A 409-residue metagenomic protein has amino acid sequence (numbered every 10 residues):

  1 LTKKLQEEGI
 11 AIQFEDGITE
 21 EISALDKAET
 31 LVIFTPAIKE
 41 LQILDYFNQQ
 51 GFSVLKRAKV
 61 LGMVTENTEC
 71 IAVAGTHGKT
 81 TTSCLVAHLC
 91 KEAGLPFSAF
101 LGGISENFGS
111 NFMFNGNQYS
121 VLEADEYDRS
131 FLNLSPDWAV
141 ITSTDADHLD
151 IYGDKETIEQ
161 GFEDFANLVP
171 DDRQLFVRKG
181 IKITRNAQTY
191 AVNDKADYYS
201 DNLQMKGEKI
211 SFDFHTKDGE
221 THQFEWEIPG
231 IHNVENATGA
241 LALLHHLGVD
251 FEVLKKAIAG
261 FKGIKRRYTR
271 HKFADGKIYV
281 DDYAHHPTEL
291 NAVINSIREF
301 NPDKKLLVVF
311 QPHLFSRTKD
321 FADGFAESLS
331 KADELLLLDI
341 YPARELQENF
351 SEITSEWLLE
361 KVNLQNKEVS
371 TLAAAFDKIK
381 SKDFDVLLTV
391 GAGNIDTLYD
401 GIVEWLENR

Functional and structural regions predicted by a protein language model:
L1, I22, V64, N107-G109 (+4 more regions): Generic structural signal for helix capping and beta-alpha/helix-loop junctions
L1-I12, K27-V32, F52, C84 (+6 more regions): ATP-dependent carboxylate-amine ligase
Q6-I12, G51-S53, D137-V140, R185-D197 (+1 more regions): Active-site regions of enzymes building and remodeling cell-envelope glycoconjugates
Q6-I12, I71-G75, L89, F114-Q118 (+3 more regions): Short, hinge-like loop/turn segments at secondary-structure boundaries
Q13-I18, L55-K59, F100-G103, R178-G180 (+3 more regions): Beta-strand->loop->alpha-helix junctions that form or flank phosphate-binding loops in nucleotide-handling enzymes
T19-E29, P36-N186, T238-L241, H245-L247: Phosphate-binding loop of NTP-binding sites
Q204-T221: Acidic-glycine-rich active-site phosphate/pyrophosphate-binding loop
